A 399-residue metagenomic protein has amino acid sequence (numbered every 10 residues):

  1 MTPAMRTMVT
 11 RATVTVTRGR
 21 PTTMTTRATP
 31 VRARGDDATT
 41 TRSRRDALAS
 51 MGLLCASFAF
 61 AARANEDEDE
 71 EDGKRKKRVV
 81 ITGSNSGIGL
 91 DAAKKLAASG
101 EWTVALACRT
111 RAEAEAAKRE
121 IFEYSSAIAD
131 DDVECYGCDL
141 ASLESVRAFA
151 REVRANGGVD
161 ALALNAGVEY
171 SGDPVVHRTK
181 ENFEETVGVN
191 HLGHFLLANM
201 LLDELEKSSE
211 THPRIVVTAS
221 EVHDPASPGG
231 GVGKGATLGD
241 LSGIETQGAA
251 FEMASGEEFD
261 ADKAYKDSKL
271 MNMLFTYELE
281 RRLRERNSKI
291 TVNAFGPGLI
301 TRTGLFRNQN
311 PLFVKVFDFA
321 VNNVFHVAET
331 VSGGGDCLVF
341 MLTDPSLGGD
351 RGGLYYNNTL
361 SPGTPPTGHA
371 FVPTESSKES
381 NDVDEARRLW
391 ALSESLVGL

Functional and structural regions predicted by a protein language model:
M1-A38: N-terminal chloroplast transit peptides
A33, A61-E66: Boundary at the C-terminal end of the N-terminal hydrophobic targeting segment
R34-L53: N-terminal secretory signal peptides and thylakoid transit peptides that target proteins across membranes
G52-L53, S57, N65-R307, S395-L399: Rossmann-fold NAD(P)H-dependent dehydrogenase/reductase core
A250-D262, F317-N322, A370-E375: Short glycine/proline-rich turn/loop motifs
G256-E258, L299-G333: Alpha-helical membrane-targeting segments
S268, F319-P373, V383-R387, A391: C-terminal helical subdomain
